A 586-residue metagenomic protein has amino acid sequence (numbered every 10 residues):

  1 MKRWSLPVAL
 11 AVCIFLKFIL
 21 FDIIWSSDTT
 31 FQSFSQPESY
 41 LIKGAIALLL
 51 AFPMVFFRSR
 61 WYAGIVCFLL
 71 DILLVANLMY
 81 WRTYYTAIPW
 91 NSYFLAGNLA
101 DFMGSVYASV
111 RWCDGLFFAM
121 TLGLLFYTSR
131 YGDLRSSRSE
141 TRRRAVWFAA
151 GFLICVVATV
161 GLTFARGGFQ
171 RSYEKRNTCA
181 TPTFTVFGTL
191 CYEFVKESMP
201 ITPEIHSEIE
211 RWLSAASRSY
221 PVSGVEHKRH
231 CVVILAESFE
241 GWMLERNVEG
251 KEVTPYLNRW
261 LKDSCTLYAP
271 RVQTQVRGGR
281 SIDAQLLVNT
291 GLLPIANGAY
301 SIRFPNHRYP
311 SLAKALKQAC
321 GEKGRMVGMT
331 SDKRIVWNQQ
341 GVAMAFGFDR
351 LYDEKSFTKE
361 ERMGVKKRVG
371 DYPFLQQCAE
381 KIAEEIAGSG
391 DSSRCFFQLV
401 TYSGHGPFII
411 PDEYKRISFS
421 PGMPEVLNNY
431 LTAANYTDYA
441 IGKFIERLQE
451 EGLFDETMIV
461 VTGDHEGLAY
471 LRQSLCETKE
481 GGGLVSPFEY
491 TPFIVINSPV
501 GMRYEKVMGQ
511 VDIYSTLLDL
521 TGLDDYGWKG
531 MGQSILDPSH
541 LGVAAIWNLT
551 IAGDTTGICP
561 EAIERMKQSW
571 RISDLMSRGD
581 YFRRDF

Functional and structural regions predicted by a protein language model:
K2-T189: Transmembrane and membrane-interface helices of multi-pass, inner-membrane envelope-modifying transferases
L20, L99, C191, I205 (+3 more regions): Generic structural signal of hydrophobic/aromatic residues within well-ordered alpha-helices of folded domains
I24-S33, T181, T185, S198-I201 (+4 more regions): Alpha-helix capping and helix-coil boundary motifs
Y80-N91, A108-W112, S198-I205, S281 (+4 more regions): A diffuse structural propensity rather than consistent per-protein peaks
A108, C113, G132, E174 (+7 more regions): Compositionally biased, intrinsically disordered low-complexity regions enriched in proline and serine
T159-L235: Membrane-interface segments at or immediately adjacent to transmembrane helices that form the boundary between
E210-F586: Solvent-exposed soluble domains appended to multi-pass membrane proteins
